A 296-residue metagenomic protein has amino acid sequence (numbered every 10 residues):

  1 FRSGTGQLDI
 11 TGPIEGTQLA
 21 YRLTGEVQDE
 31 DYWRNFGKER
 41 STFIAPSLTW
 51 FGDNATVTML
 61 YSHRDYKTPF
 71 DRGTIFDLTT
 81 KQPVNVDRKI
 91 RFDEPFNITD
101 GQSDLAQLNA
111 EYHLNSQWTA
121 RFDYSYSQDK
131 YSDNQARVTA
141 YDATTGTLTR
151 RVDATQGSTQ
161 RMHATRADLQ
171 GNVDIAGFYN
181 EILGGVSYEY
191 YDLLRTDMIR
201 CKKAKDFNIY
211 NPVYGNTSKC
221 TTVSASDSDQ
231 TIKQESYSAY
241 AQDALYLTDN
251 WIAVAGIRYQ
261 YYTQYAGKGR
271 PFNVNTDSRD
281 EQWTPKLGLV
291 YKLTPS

Functional and structural regions predicted by a protein language model:
F1, L23-D29, P46, M59-H63 (+3 more regions): Transmembrane beta-barrel strands of outer-membrane/channel proteins
F1-R2, F36-R40, F96-Q102, T155-R161 (+4 more regions): Short sequence motifs at beta-strands and strand-loop junctions characteristic of Gram-negative outer-membrane
R2-D71, F96-S116: Transmembrane beta-barrel wall of Gram-negative outer-membrane proteins
G4-L8, T42-P46, D104-L108, R161-A167 (+2 more regions): Hydrophobic, lipid-facing positions within transmembrane beta-strands of outer-membrane proteins
Q18-Y21, N54-M59, Q117-A120, G177 (+2 more regions): Repeated loop/turn-to-beta-strand initiation elements of outer-membrane beta-barrel proteins
D29-R34, F43, R91-F96, L105-N109 (+5 more regions): Extracellular loop and loop/strand-boundary signature of outer-membrane beta-barrel proteins
T49-F51, Q160, Y179-Y191, Q230-S296: Structural signature of Gram-negative outer-membrane beta-barrels, strongest in the C-terminal barrel of TonB-dependent
F76-I90, Y141-T149, T196-D229, N275-D277: Surface-exposed loop/turn segments flanking beta-strands in extracellular/periplasmic regions
